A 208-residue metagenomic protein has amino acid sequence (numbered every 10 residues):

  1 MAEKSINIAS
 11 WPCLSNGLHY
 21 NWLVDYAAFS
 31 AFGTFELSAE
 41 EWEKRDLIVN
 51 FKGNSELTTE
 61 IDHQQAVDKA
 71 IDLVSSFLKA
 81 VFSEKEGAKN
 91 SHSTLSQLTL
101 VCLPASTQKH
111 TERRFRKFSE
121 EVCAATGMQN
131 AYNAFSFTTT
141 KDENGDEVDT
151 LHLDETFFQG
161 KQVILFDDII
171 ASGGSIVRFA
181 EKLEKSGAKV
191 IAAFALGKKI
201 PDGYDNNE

Functional and structural regions predicted by a protein language model:
M1-L95, F135-Q162, S172, K198-P201: Active-site-facing substrate-recognition patch
H92-S106: Short glycine-rich phosphate-binding loop at a beta-alpha junction
T99-L100, Q162-I164: Structural motif
F118-D142: Histidine/lysine/aspartate-rich catalytic loop segments that bind and position anionic ligands
E121, R178, K182: Active-site signature of alpha/beta-hydrolase-fold catalytic machinery across serine- and Asp/Cys-nucleophile hydrolases
Y132-T140, S186-D205: ATP-dependent adenylation/pyrophosphate-handling site
D168: Active-site-proximal glycine-rich helix-loop-beta segment
G173, V177: Glycine-rich SAM-binding Motif I of class I
